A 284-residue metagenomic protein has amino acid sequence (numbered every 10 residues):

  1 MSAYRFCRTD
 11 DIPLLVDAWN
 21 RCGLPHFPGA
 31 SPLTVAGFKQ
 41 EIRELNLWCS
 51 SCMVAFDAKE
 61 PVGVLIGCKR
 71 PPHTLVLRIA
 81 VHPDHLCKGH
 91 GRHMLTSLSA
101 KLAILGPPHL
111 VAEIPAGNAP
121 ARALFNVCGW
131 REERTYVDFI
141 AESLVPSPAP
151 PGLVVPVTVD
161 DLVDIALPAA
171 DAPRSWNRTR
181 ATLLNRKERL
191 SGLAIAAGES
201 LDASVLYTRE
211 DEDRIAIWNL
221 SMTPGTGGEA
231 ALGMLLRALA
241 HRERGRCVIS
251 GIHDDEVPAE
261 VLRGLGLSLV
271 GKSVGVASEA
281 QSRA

Functional and structural regions predicted by a protein language model:
D11-P13, L24-V35, Q40, F56 (+1 more regions): Amide-forming acyltransferase catalytic core, primarily the GNAT-like/NAT-type and related acyltransferase folds
V54, E60-C68, L75-A80, S200-R209 (+1 more regions): Conserved beta-strand in the GNAT
K69, H82-D84, K88, A116-G117 (+1 more regions): Active-site acidic-Proline motif in GNAT/NAT acetyltransferases
H85, G89-S97, T226-L235: Conserved acetyl-CoA pyrophosphate-binding loop and the N-cap/start of the following alpha-helix in GNAT-like
K88, R92, A116-R134, H253-G271: Conserved active-site alpha-helix within GNAT-family acetyltransferase domains
L98, L102, A121, L235-L239: Short hydrophobic clusters on alpha-helical segments that form packing/core surfaces in small helical domains
L102-I114, E243-H253: Conserved GNAT acetyl-CoA-binding A-motif
V111-P115, R131-L144, S268-Q281: Conserved catalytic-core motifs of GNAT/GCN5-like acyltransferases
